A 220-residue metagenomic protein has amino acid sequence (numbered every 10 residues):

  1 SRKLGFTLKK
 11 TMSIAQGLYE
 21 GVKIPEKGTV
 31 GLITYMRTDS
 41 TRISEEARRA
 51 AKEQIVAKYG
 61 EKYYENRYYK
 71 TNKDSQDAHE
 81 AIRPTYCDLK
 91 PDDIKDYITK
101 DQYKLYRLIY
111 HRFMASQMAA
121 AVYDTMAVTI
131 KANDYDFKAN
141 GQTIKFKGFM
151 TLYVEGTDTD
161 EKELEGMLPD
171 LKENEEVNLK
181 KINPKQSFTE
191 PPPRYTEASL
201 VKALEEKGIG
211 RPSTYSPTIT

Functional and structural regions predicted by a protein language model:
S1-T220: Core catalytic DNA strand-manipulation module of type IA topoisomerases
